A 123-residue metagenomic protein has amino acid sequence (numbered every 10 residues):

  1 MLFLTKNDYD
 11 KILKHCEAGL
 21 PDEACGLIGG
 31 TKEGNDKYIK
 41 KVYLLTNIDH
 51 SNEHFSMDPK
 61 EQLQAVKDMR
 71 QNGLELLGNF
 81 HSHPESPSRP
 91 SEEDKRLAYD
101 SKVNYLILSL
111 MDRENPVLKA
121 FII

Functional and structural regions predicted by a protein language model:
M1-L76, E85-I123: Conserved beta-strand-loop surface patch within small alpha/beta domains used for substrate/adaptor or ligand engagement
S82: Short, well-ordered beta-to-alpha junction loops that form the rim of enzyme active sites and present histidine/acidic
